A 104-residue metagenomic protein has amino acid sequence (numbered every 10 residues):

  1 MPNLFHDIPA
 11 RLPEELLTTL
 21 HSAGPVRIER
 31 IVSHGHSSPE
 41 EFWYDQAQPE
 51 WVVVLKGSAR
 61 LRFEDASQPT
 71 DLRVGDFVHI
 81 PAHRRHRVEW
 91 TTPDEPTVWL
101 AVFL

Functional and structural regions predicted by a protein language model:
M1-W43: A short, N-terminal "cap"/entry segment at the start of jelly-roll beta-barrel domains of the cupin/DSBH fold
P25, A66, P93-E95: Short strand-connecting beta-turns/loops that link adjacent beta-strands
R30, K56, F63-D65, A82 (+2 more regions): Residue-level recognition of conserved beta-strand positions in structured domain cores
P39, Y44-Q46, W51-V74: A short beta-strand-loop-beta hairpin characteristic of the jelly-roll/cupin
R73, A82-L104: Ligand-binding loop in jelly-roll beta-barrel domains
